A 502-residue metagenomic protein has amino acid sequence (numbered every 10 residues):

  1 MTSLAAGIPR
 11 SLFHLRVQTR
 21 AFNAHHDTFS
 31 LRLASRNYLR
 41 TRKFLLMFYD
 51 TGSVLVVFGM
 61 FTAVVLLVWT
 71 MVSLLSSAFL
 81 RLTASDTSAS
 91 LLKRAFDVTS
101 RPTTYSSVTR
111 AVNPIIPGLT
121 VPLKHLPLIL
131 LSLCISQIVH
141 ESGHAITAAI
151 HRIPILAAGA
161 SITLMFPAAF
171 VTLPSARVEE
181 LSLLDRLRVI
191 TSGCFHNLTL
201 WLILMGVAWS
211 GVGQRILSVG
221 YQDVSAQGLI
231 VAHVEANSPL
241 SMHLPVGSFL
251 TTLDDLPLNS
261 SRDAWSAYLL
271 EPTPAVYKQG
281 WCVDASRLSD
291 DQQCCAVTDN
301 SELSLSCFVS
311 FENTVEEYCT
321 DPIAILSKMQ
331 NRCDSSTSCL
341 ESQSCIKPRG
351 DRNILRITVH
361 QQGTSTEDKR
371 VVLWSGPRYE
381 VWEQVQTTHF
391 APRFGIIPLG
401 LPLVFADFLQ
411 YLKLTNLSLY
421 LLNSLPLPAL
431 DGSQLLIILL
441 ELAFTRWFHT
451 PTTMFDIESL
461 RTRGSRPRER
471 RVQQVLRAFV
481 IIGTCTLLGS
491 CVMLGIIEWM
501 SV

Functional and structural regions predicted by a protein language model:
M1-V502: Hydrophobic transmembrane alpha-helices and their immediate loop junctions in multi-pass integral membrane proteins
